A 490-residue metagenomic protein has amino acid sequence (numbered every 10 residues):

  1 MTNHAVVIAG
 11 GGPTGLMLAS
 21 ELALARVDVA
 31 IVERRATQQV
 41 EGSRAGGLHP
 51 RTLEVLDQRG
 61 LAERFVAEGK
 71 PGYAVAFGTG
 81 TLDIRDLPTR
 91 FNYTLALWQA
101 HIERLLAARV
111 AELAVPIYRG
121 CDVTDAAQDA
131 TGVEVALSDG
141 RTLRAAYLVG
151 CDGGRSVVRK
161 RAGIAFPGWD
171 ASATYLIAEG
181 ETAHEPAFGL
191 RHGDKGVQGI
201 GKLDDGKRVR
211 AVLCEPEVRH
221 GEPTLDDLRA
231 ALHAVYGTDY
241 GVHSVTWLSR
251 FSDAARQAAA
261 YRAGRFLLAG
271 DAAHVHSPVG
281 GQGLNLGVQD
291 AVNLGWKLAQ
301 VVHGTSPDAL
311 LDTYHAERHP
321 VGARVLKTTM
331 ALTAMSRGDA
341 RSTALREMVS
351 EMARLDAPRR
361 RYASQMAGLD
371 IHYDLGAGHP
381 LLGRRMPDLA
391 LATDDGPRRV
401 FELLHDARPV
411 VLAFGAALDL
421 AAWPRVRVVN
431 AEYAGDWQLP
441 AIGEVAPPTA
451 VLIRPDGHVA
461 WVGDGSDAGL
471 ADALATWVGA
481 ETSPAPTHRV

Functional and structural regions predicted by a protein language model:
M1-R346, S350-R354, P486-V490: Core Rossmann-like FAD-binding/catalytic domain of the broad FAD-dependent monooxygenase superfamily
T2-A5, A9, A25, T79-L82 (+5 more regions): Helical substrate-recognition/capping region of FAD-dependent monooxygenase/halogenase enzymes
